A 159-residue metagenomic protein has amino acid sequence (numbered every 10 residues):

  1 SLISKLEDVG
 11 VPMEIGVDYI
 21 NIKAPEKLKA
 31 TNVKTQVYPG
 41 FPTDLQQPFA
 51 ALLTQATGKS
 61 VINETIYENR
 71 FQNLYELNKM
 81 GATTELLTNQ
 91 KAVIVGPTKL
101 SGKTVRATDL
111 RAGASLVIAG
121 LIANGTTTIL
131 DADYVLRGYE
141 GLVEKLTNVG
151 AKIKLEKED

Functional and structural regions predicted by a protein language model:
S1-D159: Short, structured segments at the rim of ligand-binding sites
